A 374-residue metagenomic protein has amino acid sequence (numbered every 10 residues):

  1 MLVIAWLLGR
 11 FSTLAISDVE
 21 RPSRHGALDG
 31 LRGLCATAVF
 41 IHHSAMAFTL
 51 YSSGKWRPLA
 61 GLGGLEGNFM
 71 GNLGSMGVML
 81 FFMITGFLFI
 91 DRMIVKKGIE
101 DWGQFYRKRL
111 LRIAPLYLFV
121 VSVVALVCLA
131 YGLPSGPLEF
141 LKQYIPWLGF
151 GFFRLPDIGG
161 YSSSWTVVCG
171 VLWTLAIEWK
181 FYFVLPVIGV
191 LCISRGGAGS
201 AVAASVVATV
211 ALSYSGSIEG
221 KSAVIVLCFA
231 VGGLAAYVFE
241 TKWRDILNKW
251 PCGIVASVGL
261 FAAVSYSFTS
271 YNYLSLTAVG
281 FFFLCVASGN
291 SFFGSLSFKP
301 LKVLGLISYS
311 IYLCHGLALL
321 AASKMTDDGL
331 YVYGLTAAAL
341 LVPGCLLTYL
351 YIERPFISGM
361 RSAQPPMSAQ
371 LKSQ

Functional and structural regions predicted by a protein language model:
M1-L2: Hydrophobic transmembrane alpha-helical segments in integral membrane proteins
A5-D18, G77-L111, F119-G136, A318 (+2 more regions): Juxtamembrane transmembrane-helix termini
F11-G30, T37, I41-M70, D91-I99 (+6 more regions): Alpha-helical transmembrane segments in multi-pass integral membrane proteins
D29, G33-A36, V78, T85 (+4 more regions): Residues within membrane-spanning alpha-helices of integral membrane proteins, especially the hydrophobic core/packing
A38, G74, F81-F82, F89 (+10 more regions): Hydrophobic alpha-helical transmembrane segments of multipass integral membrane proteins, especially permease/channel
W56-M76, G103, A114-W179, T277-V286: Membrane-interface helix-loop-helix regions
D101-F105, I113, T174, Y182 (+3 more regions): Alpha-helical transmembrane segments and their helix-entry boundary regions
L111-V127, S205-S217, I225: Hydrophobic alpha-helical transmembrane segments of integral membrane proteins
